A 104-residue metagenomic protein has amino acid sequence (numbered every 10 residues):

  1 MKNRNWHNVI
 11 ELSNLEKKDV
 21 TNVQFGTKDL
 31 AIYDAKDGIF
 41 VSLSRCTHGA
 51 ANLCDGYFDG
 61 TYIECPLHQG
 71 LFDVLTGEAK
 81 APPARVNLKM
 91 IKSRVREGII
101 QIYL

Functional and structural regions predicted by a protein language model:
M1-G60, V74, N87-L104: N-terminal pre-ligand scaffold of iron-sulfur
C46, C65-H68: Short cysteine clusters
G60-P66, A79-L88: Short cysteine/histidine-rich metal-coordination sites, predominantly Zn2+-binding motifs
